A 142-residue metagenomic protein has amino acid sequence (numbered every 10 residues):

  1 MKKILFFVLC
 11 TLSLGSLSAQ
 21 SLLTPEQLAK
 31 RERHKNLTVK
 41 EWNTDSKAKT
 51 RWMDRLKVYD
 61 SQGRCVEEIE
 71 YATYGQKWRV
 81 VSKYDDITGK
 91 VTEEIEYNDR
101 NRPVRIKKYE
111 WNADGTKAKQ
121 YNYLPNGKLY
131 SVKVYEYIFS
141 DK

Functional and structural regions predicted by a protein language model:
M1-L23: Bacterial Sec-dependent N-terminal signal peptides
Q20-K142: Buried hydrophobic residues that stabilize the cores of well-folded domains
